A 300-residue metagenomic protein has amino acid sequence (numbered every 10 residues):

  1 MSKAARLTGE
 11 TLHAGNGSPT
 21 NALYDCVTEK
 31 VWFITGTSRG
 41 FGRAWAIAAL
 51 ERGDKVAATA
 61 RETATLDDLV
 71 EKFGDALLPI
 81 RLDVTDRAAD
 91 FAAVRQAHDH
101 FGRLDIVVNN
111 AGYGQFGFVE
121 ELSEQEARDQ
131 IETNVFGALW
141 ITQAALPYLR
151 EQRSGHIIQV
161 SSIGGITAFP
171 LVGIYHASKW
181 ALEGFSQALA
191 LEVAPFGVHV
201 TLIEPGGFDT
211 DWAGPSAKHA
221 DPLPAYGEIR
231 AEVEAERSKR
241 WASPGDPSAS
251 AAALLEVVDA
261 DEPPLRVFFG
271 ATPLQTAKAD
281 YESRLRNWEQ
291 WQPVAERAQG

Functional and structural regions predicted by a protein language model:
S38-G40: Conserved glycine-rich cofactor-binding loop
D75, Q96-N109, Q115: A glycine-rich helix->loop->beta "capping" turn within Rossmann-like NAD(P)(H)-dependent oxidoreductase domains
L82-A92, E124: The beta1-alpha1 cofactor-binding region of Rossmann-like NAD(H)/NADP(H)-dependent oxidoreductases
F118-V119, E126-R128: Substrate-binding pocket helix/loop in short-chain dehydrogenase/reductase
T142, S178: Active-site helix of classical SDR
S162: Residue(s) in the substrate-gating loop at a strand-loop-helix junction that position the organic substrate next
P195-P263: SDR active-site lid
